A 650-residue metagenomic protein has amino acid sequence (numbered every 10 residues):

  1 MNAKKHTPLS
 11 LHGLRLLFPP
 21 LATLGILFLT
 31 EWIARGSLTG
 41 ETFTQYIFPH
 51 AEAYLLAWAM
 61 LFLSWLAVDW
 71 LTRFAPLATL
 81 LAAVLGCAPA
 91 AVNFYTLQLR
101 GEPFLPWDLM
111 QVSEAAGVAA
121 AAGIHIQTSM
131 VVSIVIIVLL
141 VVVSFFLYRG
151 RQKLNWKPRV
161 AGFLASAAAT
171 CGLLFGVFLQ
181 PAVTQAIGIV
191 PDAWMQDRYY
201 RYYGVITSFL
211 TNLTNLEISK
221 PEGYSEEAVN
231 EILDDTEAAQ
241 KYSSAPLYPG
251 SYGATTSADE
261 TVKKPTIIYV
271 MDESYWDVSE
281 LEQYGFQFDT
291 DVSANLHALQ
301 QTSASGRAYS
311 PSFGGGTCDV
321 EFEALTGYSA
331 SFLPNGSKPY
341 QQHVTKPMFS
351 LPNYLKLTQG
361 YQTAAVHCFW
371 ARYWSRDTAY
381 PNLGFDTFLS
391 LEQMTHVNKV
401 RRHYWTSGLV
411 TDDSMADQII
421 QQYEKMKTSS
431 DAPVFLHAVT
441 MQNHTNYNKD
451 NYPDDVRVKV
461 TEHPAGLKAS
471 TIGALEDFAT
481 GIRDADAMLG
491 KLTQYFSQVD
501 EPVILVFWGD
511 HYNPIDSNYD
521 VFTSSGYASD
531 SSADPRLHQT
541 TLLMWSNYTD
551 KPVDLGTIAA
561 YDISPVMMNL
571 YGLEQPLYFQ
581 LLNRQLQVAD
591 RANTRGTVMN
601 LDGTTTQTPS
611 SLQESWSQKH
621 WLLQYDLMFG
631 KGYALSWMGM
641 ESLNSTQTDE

Functional and structural regions predicted by a protein language model:
N2-Y200: Transmembrane and membrane-interface helices of multi-pass, inner-membrane envelope-modifying transferases
T7-S10, Y199-Y202, S225, T471 (+3 more regions): Intrinsic-disorder-associated interaction segments
R100, L109-G117, S129-V132, T207-I218 (+2 more regions): Short alpha-helical interface patches
L105, Q127, N155, S225 (+2 more regions): Ser/Thr-centered flexible coil motifs
L109-V112, Y202-I206, E226, S293 (+2 more regions): Alpha-helix initiation and N-capping motif
G176-Y269: Membrane-interface segments at or immediately adjacent to transmembrane helices that form the boundary between
L247-E260, Y269-D272, W276-E650: Solvent-exposed soluble domains appended to multi-pass membrane proteins
